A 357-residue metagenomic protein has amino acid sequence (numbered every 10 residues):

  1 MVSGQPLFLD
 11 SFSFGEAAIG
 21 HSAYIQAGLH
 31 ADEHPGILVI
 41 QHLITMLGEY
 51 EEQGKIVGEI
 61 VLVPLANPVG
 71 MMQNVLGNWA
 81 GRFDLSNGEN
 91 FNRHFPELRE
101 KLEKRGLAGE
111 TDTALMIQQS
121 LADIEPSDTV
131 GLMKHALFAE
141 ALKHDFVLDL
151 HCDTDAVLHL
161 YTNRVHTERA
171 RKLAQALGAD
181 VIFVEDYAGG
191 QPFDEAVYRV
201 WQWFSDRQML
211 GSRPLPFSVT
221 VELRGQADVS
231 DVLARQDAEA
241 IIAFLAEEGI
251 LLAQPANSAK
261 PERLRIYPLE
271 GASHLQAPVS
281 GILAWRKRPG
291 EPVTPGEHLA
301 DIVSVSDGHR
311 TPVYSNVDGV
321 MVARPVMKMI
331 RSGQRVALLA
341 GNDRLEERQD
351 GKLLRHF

Functional and structural regions predicted by a protein language model:
M1-F357: Structured catalytic-domain cores with a bias toward divalent-metal coordination
